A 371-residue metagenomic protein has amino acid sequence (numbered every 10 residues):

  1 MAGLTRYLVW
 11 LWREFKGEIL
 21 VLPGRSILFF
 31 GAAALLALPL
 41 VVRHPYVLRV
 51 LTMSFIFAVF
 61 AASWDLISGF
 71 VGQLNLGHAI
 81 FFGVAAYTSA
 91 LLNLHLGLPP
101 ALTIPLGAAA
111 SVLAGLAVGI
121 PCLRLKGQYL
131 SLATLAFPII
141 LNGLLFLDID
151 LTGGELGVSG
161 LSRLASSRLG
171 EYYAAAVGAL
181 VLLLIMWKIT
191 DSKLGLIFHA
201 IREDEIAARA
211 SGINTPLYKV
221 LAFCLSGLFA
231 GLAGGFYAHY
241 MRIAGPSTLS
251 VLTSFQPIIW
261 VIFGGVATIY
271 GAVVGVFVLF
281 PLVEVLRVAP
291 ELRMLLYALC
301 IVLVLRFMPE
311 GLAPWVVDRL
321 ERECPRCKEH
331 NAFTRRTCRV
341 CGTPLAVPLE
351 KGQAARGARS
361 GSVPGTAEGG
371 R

Functional and structural regions predicted by a protein language model:
A2-R371: Transmembrane alpha-helices and adjacent helix-loop boundaries
